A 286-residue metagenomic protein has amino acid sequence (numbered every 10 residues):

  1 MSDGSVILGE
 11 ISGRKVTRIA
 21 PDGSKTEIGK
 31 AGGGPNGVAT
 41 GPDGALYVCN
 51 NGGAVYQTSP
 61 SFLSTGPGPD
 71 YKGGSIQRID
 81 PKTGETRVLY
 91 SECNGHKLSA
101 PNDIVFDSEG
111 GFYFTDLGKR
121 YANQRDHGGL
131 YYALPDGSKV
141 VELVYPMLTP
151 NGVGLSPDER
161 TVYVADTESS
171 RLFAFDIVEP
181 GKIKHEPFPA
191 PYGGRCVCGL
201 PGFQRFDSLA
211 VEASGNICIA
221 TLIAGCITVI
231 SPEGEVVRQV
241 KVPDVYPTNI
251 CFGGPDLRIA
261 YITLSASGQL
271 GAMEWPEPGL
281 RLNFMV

Functional and structural regions predicted by a protein language model:
M1-V286: Sequence-structural signature of mature extracellular/luminal beta-sheet repeat domains, prominently beta-propellers
